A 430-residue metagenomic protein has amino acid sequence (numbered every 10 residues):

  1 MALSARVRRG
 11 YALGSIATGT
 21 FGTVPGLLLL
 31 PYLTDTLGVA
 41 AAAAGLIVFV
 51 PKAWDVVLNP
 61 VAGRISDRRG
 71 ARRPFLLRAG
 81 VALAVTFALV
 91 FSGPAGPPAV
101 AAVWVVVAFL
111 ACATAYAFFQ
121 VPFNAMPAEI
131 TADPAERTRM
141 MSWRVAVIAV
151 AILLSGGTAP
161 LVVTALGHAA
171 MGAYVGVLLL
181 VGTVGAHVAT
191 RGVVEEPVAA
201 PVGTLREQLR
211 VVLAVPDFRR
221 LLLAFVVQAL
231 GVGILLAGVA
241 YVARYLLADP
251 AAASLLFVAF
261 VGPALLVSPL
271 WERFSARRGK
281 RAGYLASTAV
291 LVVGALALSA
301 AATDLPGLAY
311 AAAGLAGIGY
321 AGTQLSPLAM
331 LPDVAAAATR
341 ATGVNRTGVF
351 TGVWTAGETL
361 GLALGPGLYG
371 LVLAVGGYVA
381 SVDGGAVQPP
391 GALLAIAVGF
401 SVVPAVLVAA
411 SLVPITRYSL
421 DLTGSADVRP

Functional and structural regions predicted by a protein language model:
M1-P430: Membrane-embedded alpha-helical bundles of multi-pass transporters/translocases, especially carrier/permease families
